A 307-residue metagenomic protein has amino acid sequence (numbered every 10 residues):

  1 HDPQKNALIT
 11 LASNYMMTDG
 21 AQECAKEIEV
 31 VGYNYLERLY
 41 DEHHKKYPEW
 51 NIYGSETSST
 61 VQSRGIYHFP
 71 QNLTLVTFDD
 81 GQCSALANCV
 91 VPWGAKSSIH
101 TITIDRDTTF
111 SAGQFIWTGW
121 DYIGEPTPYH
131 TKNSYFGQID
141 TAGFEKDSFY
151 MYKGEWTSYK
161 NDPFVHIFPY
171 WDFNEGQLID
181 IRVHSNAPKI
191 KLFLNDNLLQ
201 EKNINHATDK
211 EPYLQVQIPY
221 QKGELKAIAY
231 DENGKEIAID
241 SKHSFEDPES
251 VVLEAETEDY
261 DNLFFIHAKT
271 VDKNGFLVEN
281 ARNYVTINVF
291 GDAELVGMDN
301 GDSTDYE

Functional and structural regions predicted by a protein language model:
H1-H206, P212-Y220, E224-E236: Extended substrate-binding grooves/exosites of carbohydrate-active enzymes
W171-Q177, T257-F264: Short, solvent-exposed loop/linker segments at the N-terminal edge of repeated beta-sheet extracellular domains
I181-S185, I228-A229, N262-V278: Beta-strand-rich structural segments
K189-N197, R282-V296: Extended low-complexity, serine/threonine- and proline-enriched intrinsically disordered segments
K202-I204, P248-V252, N288-D305: Short aromatic-acidic-glycine turn motif
Y220-E224, D261-L263, R282: Extracellular Ig-like/FN3 beta-sandwich strand-entry sites
G234-E246: Edge beta-strands of extracellular beta-sandwich domains
F245-D259: Low-complexity, acidic Ser/Thr/Pro/Gly-rich terminal tails and inter-domain linkers that flank the onset of structured
